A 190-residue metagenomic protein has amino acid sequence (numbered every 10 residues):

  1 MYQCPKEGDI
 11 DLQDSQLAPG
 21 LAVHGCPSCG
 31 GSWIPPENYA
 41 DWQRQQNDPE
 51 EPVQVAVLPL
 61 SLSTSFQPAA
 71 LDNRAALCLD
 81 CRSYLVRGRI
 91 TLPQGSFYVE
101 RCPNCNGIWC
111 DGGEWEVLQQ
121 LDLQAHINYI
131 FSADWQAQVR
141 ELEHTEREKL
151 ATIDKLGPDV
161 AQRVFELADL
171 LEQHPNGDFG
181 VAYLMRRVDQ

Functional and structural regions predicted by a protein language model:
M1, S15-G20, S65-A75, L92-S96: Short, flexible, mixed-charge glycine/proline-rich loop motifs that serve as phosphate/nucleic-acid-contacting
C4-E7, C26, C78-C81, C102: Short cysteine-rich clusters marking metal-coordination/redox-active sites
E7-Q13, V55-F66, R82-R89: Short Cys/His-rich Zn2+-coordinating modules
Q16-A22, N38-Q45, I90-S96, E114-L121: Short cysteine/histidine-rich zinc-coordinating motifs and their immediately flanking basic loops
G20-G31, S96-I108: Cysteine-rich micro-motifs
S32-I34, Y39, G107-C110, W115: Short, structured motif recognition centered on aromatic/hydrophobic residues
Q45-A76, H126-I127, F131-M185: Intrinsic disorder/low-complexity detector
